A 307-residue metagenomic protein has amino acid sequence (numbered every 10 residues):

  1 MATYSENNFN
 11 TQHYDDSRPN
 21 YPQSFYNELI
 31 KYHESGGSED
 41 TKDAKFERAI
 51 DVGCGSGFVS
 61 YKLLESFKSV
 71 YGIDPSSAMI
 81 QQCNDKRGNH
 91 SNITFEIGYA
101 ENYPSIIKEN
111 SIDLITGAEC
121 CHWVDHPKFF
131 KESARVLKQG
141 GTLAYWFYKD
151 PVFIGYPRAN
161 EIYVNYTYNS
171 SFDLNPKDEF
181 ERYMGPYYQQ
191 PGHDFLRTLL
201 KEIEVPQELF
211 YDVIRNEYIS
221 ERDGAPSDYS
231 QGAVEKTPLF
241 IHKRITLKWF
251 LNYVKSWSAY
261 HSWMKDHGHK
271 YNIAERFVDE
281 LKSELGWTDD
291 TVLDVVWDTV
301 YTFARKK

Functional and structural regions predicted by a protein language model:
E6-P19: Class I SAM-dependent methyltransferase Rossmann-like catalytic core, especially the SAM/SAH-binding loop
P19-E47: Conserved alpha-helix/loop element of class I SAM-dependent methyltransferases that forms part of the SAM/SAH-binding
R48-Y103: Class I SAM-dependent methyltransferase SAM/SAH-binding core
P104-L114: A short acidic, Gly/Pro-enriched loop at the edge of an enzyme's catalytic core that lines a small-molecule cofactor
D113-P127: A short SAM/SAH-binding and catalytic strip from SAM-dependent methyltransferases
K128-Q139: A short glycine-rich, Lys/Arg-flanked "PGG" loop and its adjoining helix->strand segment in the class I
L143-K243: Conserved catalytic/acceptor-binding region of the Class I
E204-K307: Conserved Class I S-adenosyl-L-methionine
